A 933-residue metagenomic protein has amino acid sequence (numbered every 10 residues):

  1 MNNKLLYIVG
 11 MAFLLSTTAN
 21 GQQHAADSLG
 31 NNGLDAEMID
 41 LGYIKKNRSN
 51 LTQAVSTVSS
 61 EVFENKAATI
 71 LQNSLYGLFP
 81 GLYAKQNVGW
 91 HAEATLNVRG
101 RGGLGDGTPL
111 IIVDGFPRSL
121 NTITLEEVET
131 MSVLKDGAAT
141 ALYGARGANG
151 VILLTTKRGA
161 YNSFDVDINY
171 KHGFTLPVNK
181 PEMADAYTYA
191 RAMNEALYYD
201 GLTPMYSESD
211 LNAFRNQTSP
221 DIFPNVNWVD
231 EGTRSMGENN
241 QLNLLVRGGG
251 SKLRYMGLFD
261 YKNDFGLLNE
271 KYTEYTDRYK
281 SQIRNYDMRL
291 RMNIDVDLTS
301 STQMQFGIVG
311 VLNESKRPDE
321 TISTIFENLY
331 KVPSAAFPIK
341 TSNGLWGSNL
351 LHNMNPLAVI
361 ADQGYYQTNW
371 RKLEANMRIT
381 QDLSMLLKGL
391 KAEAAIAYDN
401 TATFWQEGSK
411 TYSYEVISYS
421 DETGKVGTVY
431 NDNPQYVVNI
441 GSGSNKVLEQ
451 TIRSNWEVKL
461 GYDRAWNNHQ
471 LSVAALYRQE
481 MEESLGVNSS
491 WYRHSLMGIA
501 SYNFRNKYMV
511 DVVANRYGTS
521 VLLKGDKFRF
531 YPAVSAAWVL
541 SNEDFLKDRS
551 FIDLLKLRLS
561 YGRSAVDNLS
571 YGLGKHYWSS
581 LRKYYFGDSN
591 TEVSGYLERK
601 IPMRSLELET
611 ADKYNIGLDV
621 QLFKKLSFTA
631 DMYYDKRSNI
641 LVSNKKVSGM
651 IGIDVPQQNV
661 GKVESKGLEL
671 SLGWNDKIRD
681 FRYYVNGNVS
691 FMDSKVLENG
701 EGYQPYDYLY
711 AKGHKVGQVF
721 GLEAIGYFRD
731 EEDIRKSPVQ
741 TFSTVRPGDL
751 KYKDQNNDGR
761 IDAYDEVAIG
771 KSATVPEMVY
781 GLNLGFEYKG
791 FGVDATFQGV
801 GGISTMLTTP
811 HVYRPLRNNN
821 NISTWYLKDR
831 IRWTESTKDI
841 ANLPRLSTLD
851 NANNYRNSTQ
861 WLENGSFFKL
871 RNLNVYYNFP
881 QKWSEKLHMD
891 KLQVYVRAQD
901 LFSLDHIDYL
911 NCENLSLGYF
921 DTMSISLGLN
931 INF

Functional and structural regions predicted by a protein language model:
M1-L290, M304, Q704-P705, N756 (+1 more regions): Short, small/polar-rich motifs associated with maturation and membrane association, primarily at protein termini
I111, Y502, Q755, F786: Short aromatic-centered micro-motifs
L134-G137, R146-G150, M236-E238, R284-R289 (+7 more regions): Short, glycine/acidic-rich beta->alpha junctions
D167-P220, E320-T321, Q658, K677-T774 (+2 more regions): Conserved small-residue
M205, I339-S342, A358, V800-Q893: Extracytoplasmic gating/loop element in the C-terminal half of outer-membrane beta-barrel translocons and assembly
M236, N293-T302, G307-L312, T321-I322 (+6 more regions): Extracellular/periplasmic, surface-exposed regions of secreted and cell-surface proteins
T774-M806: Glycine-rich, aromatic-lined ligand/substrate-binding cores of catalytic and carbohydrate-binding domains
